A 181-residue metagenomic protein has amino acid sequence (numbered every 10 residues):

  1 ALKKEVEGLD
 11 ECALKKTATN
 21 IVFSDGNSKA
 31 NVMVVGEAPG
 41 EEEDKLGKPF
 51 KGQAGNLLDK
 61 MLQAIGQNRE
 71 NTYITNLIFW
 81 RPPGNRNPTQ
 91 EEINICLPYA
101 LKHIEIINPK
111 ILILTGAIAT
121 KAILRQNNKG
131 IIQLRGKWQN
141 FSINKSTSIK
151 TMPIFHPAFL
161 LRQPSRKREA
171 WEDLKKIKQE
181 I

Functional and structural regions predicted by a protein language model:
A1-I181: A polyanion-binding, active-site-adjacent surface
